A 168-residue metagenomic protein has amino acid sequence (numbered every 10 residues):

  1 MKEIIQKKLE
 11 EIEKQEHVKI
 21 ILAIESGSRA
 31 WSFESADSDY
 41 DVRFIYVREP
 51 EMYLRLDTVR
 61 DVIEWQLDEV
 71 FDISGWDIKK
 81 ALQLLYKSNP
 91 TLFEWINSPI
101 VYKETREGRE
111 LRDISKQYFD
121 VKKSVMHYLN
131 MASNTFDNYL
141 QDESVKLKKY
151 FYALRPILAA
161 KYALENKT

Functional and structural regions predicted by a protein language model:
M1-I24: Helical scaffold of the NTase/Pol beta-like nucleotidyltransferase catalytic core
M1-I5, I73, D77, Y152: Soluble or luminal CAZymes and related metallo-dependent hydrolases
K19-L22, D41, K161: Beta-sheet entry/capping signal
E25-G27, S74: Short His-Asn-centered micro-motif
G27-Q66: Catalytic metal-binding acidic patch
R48-E51, S88-T91, N134, A159: Short loop/turn segments at secondary-structure transitions that flank enzyme active sites
R55-M131: A basic- and aromatic-enriched beta-loop-alpha substructure that forms the phosphate/nucleotide- and DNA/RNA-contacting
E110-T168: Conserved nucleotidyltransferase catalytic core and NTase-mimicking acidic/glycine-rich helix/loop elements in nucleic
